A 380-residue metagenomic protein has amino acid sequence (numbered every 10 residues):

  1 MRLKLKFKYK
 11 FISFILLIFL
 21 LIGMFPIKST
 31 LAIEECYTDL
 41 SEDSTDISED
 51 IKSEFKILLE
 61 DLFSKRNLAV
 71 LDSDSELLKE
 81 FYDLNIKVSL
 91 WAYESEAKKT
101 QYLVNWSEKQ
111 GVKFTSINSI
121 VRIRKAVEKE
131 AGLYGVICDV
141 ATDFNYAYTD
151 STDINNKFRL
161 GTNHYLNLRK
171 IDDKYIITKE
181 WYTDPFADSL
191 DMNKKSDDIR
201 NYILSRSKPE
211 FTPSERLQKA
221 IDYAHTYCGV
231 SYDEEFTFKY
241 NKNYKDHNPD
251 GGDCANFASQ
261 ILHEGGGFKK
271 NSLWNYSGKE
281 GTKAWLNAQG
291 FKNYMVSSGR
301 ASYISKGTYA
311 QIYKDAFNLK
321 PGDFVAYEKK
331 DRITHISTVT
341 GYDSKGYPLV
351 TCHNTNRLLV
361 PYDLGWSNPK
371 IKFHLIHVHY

Functional and structural regions predicted by a protein language model:
I22-E42: Sec-dependent signal peptide cleavage junction
C36-Q110, T226, E235-F236, E264: Core segments of small alpha/beta cavity-forming domains
K98-D150: Surface-exposed, charged secondary-structure patches
I120-A126, T162-R169, S337: Hydrophobic/aromatic beta-strand elements that line small-molecule binding cavities or substrate pockets in beta-rich
A131, K279-V350: ...with weaker cross-activation on analogous glycine-rich loops/strands in unrelated enzymes
I154-P209, P348-H353: Short beta-strand edge/turn micro-motifs at domain boundaries
Y202-W285: N-terminal capping segments
L349-T355, D363-Y380: Low-complexity, Gly/Ser/Thr/Pro-rich intrinsically disordered linker/tail segments
